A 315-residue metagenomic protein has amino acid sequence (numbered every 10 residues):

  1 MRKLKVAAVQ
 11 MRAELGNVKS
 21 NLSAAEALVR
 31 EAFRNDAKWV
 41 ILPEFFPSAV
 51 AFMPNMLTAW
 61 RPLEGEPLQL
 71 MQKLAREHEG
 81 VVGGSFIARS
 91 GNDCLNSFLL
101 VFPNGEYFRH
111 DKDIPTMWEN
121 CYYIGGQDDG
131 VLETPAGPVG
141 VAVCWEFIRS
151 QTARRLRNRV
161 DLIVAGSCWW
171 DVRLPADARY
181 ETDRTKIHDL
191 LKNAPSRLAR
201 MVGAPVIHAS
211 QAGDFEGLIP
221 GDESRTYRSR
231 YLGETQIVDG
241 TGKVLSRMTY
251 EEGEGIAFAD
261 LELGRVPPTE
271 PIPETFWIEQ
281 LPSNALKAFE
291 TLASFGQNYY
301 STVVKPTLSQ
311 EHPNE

Functional and structural regions predicted by a protein language model:
M1-A8: Extreme N-terminal starter segment of soluble prokaryotic enzymes
K5, G83, S97, E106 (+2 more regions): Conserved beta-strand and immediately adjacent loop positions that scaffold enzyme active sites
V9, V101, A142, I207-A209 (+1 more regions): Short hydrophobic segments within beta-strands
Q10-L15: Short polar catalytic/cofactor-binding loops
V18, L22-F108, W170-A204: Cys-nucleophile CN-hydrolase/nitrilase-fold catalytic domain and related Cys-dependent amidase chemistry that acts on
L63, K73, R89-N193, E251 (+2 more regions): Active-site catalytic loop in hydrolytic enzyme cores
L63-G83, I148-G255: CN hydrolase (nitrilase-like) catalytic-core segments centered on the catalytic cysteine and neighboring Lys/Glu
V131, P205, S210-E315: C-terminal beta-strand edge segments of enzyme domains
